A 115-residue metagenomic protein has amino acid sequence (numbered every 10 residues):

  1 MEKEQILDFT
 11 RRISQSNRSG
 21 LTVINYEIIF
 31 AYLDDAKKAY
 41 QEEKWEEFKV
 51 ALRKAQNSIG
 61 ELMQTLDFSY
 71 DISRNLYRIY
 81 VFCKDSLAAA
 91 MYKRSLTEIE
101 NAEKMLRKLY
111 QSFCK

Functional and structural regions predicted by a protein language model:
M1-D35, A39-E42, E46-L52, N57 (+2 more regions): N-terminal intrinsically disordered, cationic/polar leader segments that include organellar targeting peptides
